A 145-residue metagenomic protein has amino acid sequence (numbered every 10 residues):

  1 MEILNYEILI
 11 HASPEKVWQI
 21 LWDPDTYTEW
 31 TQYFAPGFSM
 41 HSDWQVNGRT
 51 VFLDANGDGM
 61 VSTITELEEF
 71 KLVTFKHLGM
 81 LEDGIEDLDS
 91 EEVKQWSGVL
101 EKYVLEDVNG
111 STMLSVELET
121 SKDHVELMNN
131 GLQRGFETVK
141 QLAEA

Functional and structural regions predicted by a protein language model:
M1-S39: Hydrophobic ligand-binding cavity/cleft-lining segments
L4-Y6, S62, E101, L114-V116: Hydrophobic residues positioned within well-ordered beta-strands of beta-sheet architectures
I8, T50-L53, G59-T63, A145: Charge-dense, helix-prone N-terminal extensions
V17-L21, Y27, T50, I64 (+4 more regions): Hydrophobic pocket/interface hotspot
Y33, F38-D43, D58-N109: Hydrophobic-ligand binding "helix-grip"
L78-E82, E117-D123: Short, solvent-exposed aromatic-acidic interface loops
K94-S97, E119-A145: A conserved amphipathic terminal alpha-helix motif
